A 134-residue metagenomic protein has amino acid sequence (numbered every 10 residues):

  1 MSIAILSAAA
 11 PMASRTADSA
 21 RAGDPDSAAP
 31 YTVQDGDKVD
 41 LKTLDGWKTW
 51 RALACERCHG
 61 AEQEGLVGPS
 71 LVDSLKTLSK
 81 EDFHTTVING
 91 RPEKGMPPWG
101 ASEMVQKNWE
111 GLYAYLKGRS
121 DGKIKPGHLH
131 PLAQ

Functional and structural regions predicted by a protein language model:
M1-S7: Bacterial N-terminal signal peptides
S7-S19: Bacterial Sec-dependent signal peptides at the C-terminal "C-region" and cleavage site
A17-L44, A52-L53, P97-Q134: Flexible coil segments in periplasmic/lumen-exposed cytochrome c-class electron-transfer proteins
D37, T43, W47-K48, G60-A101: Gly/Gly-Pro-rich "capping" loops immediately C-terminal to redox-active cysteine motifs in periplasmic/lumenal
C55-C58: Short cysteine clusters
